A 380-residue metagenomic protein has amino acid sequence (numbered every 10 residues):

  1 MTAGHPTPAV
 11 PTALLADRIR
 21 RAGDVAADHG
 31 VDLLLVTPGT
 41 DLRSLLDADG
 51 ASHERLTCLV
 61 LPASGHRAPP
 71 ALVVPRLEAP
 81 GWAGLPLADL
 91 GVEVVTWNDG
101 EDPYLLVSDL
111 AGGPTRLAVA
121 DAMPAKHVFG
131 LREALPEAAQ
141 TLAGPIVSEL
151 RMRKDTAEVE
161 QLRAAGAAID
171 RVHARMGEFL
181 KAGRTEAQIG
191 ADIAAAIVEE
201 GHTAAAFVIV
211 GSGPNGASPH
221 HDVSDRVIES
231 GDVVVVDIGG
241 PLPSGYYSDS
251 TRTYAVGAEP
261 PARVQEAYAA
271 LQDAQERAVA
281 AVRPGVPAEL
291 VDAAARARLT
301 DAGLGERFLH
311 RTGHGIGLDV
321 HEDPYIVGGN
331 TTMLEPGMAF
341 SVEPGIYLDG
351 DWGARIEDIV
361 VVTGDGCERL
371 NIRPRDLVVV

Functional and structural regions predicted by a protein language model:
M1-V380: Active-site neighborhoods and metal-handling regions in enzymes and metal-associated proteins
